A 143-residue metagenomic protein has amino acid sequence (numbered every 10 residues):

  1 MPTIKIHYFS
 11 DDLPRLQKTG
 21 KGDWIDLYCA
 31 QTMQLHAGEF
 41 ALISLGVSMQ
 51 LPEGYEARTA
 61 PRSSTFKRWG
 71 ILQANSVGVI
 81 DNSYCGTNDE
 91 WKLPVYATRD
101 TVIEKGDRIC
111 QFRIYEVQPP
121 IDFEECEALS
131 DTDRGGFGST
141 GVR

Functional and structural regions predicted by a protein language model:
M1-R143: DUTPase catalytic domain/fold
